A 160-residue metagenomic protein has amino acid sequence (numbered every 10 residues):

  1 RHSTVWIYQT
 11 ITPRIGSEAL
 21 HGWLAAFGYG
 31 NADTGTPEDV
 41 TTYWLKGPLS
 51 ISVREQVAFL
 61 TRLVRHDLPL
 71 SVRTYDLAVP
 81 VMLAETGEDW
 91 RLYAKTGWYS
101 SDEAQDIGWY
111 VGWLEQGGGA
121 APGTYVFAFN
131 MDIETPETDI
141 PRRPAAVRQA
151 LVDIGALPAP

Functional and structural regions predicted by a protein language model:
R1-S3: Short helix- or helix-capping micro-motifs that position conserved polar/aromatic residues at function-defining sites
W6, L24-Y29, I51, G87 (+2 more regions): Extracytoplasmic
Y8-R65: Mid-domain, small-residue-enriched loop/turn segments at the edges of structured enzyme/sensor domains
P13-G16, F59-P160: Structured C-terminal helix/loop/strand segments within mature extracytoplasmic catalytic/sensor domains
